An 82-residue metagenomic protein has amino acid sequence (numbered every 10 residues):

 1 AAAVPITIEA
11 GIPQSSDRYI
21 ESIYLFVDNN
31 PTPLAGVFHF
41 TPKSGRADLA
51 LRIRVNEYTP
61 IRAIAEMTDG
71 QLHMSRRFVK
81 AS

Functional and structural regions predicted by a protein language model:
A1-R62, E66-S82: A general "mature secreted/periplasmic domain" signal
